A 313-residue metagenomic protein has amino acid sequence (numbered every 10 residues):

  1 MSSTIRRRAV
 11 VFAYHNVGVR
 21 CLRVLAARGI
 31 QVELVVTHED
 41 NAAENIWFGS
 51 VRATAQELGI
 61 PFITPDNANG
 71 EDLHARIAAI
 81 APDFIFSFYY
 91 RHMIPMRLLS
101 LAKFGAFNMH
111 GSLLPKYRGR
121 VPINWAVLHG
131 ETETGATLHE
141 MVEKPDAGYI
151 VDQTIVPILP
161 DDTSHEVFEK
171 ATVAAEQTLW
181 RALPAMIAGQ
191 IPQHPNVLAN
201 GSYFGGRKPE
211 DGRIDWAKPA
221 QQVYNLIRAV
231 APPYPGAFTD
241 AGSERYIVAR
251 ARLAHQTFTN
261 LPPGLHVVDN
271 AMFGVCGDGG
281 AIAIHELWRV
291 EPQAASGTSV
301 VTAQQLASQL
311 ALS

Functional and structural regions predicted by a protein language model:
M1-I46: N-terminal Rossmann-like dinucleotide-binding module
S2, A217-S313: An anion-binding loop in the catalytic cleft
R7, R28, F84-Y203, K208: Donor/substrate-binding cores of folate-linked one-carbon enzymes
V19, F48, G70-H74, H92 (+1 more regions): Structural motif corresponding to alpha-helix initiation and N-cap regions
Q31, G59-P61, G105: Conserved beta-strand segments of alpha/beta enzyme cores
H38-F84: N-terminal glycine-/serine-/threonine-rich beta1-alpha1-beta2 phosphate-ribose binding loop of Rossmann-like
G205-K218: Acyl-group handling in specialized metabolite and lipid biosynthesis
